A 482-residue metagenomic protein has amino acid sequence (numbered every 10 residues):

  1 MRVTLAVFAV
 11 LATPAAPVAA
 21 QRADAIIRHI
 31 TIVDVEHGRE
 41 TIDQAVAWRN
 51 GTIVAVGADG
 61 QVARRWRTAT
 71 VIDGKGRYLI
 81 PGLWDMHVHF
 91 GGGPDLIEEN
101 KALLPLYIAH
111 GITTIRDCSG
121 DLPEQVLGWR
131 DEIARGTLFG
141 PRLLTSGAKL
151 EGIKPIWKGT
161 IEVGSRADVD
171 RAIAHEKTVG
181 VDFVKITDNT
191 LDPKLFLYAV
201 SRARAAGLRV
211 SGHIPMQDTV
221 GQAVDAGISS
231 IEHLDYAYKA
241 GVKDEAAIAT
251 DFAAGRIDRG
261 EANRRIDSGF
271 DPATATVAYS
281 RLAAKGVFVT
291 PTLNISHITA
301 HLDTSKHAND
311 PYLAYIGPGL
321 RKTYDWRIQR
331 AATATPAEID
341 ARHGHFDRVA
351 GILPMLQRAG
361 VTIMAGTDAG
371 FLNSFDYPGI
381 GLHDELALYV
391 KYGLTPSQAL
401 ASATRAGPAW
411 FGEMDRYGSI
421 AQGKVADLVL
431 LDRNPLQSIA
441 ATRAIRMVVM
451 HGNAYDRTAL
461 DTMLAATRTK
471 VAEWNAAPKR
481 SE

Functional and structural regions predicted by a protein language model:
R2-P14: Bacterial N-terminal signal peptides
I30, V46, G51, G76 (+15 more regions): Divalent metal-coordination and catalytic microenvironments
I32, E36-I80: Histidine-rich, glycine-flanked metal-binding segment
I32-A45, A58-Q61, D347, Y377 (+2 more regions): Acidic, glycine-enriched loop/beta-strand segments at the rims of small-molecule binding/catalytic pockets
R77-T137, P155-I156, I161, A167 (+4 more regions): Metal-associated gating/positioning segment near the N- to mid-region
L103-E124, P141-K149, T178-L191, L208-S211 (+2 more regions): Divalent metal-dependent hydrolysis catalytic cores, especially in the metallo-beta-lactamase
L122-V126, D188-R202, G241-T250: Active-site-adjacent beta->alpha loops and helix N-cap segments on the catalytic face of soluble alpha/beta enzymes
A172-T187, A237-A387, K391-Y392, T467-V471 (+1 more regions): Active-site neighborhoods of metal-dependent hydrolases
